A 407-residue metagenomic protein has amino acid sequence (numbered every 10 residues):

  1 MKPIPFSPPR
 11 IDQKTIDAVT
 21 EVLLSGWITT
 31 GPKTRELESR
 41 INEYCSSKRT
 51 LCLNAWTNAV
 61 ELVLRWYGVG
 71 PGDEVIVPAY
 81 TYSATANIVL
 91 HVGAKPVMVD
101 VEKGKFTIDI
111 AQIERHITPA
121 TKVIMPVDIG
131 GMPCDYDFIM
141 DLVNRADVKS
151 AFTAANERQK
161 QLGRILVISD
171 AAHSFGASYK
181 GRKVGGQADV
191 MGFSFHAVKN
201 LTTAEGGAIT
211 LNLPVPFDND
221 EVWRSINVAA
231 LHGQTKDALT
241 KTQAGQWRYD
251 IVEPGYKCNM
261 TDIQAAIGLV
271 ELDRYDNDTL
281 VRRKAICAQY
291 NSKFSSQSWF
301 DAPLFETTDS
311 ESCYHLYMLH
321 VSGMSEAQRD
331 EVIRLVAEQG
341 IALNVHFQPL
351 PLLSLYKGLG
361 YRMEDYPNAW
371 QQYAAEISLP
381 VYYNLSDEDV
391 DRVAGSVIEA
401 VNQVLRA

Functional and structural regions predicted by a protein language model:
M1-I28, P32, D250-V252, P380: N-terminal "arm"/small-domain region of PLP-dependent enzymes with the aminotransferase-like
I11, T29, T81, G104-K105 (+5 more regions): Glycine-/small-residue-rich active-site loops that bind phosphorylated ligands and cofactors
W27-E74, I88-L90, M98, D147-A151: Phosphate-binding glycine-rich loop
T34-S39, S47-K48, A111, V123-V127 (+5 more regions): PLP-dependent aminotransferase class I/II
R65, V69-A171, S178: PLP-dependent aminotransferase-like
N87-V89, K183, I263: Hydrophobic/aromatic ligand-binding patch that stacks against planar heteroaromatic rings of cofactors or nucleotides
A155-T202, W247-I251, D301: Conserved active-site segment immediately N-terminal to the catalytic lysine that forms the internal aldimine
H173, G186-K236, D262: Active-site PLP attachment segment
